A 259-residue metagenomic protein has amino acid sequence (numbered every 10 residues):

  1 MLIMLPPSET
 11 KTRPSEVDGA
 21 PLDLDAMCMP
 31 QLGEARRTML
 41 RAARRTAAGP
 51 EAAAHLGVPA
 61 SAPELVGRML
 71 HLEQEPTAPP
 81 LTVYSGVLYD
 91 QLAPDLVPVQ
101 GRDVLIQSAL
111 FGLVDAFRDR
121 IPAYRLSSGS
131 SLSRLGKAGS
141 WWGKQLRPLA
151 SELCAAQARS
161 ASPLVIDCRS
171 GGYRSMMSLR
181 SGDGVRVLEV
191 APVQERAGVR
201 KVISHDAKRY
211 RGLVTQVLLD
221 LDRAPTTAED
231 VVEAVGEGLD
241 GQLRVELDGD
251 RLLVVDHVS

Functional and structural regions predicted by a protein language model:
M1-R125, D256-H257: Near-N-terminal "mature-domain entry" segment
P94-S259: Internal, well-folded beta-alpha domain core
